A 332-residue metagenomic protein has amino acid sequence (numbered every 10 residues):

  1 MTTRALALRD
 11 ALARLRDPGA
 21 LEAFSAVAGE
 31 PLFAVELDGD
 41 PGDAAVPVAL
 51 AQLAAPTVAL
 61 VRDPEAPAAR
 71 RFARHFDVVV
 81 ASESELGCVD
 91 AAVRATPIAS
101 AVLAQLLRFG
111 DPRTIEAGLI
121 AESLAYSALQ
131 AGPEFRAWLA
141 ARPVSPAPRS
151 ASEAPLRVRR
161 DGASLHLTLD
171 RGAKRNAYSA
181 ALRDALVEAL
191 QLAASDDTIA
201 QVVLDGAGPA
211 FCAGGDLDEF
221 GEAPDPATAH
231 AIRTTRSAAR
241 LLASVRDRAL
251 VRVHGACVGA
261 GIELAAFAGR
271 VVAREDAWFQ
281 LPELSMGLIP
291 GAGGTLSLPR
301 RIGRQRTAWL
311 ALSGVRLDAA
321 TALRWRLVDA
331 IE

Functional and structural regions predicted by a protein language model:
M1-V46, Q52-H166, W309-E332: Amphipathic alpha-helical segments at domain termini/boundaries
A20-V35, P56-V58, D63, G162 (+4 more regions): A structural preference for short, pocket-lining loop segments at secondary-structure junctions
D63-V93, A243-E332: Crotonase-fold acyl-CoA enzyme core
V102, A181, A185, T234 (+1 more regions): Charged catalytic carboxylate motif
Q105, P209-C212, V258: Short, active-site-adjacent cap segments at secondary-structure transitions
R175-Y178: A generic structural signal for short coil/turn motifs at secondary-structure boundaries
A229-R233: Active-site-proximal gating segment of KS-fold condensing enzymes and close homologs
